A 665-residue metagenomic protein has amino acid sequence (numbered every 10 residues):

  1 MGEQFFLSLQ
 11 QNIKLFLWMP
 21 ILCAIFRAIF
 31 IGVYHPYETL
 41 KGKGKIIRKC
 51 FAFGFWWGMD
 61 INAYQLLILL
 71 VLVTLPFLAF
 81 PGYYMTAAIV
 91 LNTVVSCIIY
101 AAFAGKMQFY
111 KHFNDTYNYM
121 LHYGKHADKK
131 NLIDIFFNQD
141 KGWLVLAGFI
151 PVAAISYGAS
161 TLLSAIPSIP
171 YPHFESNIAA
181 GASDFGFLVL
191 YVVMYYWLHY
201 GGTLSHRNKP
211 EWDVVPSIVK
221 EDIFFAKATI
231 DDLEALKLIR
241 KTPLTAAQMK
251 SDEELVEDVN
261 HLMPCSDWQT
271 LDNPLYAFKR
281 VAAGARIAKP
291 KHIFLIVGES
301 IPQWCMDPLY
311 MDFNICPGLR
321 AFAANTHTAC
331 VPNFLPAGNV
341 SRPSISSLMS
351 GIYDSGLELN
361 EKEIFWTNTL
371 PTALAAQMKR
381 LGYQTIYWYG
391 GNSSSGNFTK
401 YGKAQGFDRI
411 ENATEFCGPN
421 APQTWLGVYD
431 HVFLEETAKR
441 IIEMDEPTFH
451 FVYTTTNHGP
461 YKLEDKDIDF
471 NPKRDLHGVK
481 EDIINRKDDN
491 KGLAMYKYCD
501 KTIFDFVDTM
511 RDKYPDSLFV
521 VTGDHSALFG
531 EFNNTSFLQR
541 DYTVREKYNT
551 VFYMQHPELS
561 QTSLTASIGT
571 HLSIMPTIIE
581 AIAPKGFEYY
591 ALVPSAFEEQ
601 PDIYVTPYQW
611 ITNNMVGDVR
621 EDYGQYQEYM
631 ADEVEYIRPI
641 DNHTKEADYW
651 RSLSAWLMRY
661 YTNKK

Functional and structural regions predicted by a protein language model:
G2-A246, K664: Transmembrane and membrane-interface helices of multi-pass, inner-membrane envelope-modifying transferases
Q4, S8, I46, D128-N131 (+7 more regions): Exposed alpha-helical structural elements
L22, H126-K129, I230-L233, D252 (+6 more regions): Alpha-helix initiation and N-capping motif
T39-I46, F113-Y119, N131, F136-L144 (+9 more regions): General structural signal for secondary-structure boundaries
F80-Y83, N114-N118, D134, Q139-G142 (+9 more regions): Glycine-centered secondary-structure boundary/capping sites
I218-F278, Y608, N614: The feature marks either
S266-K665: Solvent-exposed soluble domains appended to multi-pass membrane proteins
